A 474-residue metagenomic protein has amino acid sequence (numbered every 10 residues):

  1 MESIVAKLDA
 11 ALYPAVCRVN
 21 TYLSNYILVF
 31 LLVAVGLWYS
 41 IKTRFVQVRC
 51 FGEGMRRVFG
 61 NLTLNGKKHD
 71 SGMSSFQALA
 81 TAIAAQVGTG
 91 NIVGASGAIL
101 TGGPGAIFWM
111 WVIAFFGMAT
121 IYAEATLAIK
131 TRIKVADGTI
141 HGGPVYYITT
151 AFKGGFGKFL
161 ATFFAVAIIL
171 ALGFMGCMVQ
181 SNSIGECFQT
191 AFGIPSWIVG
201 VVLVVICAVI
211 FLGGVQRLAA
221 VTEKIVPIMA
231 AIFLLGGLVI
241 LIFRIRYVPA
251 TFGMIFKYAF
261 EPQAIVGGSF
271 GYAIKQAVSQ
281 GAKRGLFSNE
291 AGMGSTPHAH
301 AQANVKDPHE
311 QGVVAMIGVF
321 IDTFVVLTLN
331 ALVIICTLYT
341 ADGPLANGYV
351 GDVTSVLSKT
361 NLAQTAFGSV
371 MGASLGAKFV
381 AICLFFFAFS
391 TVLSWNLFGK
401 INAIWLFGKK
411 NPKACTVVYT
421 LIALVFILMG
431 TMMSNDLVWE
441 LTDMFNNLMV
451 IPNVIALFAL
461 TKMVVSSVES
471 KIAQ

Functional and structural regions predicted by a protein language model:
M1-T89, I99-A106, G117, L428 (+1 more regions): N-terminal alpha-helical transmembrane segments of multi-pass membrane transport and channel/translocase proteins
L31-W38, K42-M55, F164, S181-F188 (+6 more regions): Membrane-interface loop-to-helix entry segments
Y39-S40, I113-G138, V145, T149-N182 (+3 more regions): Helix-loop-helix module between adjacent transmembrane segments
K42-Q47, N91-A95, L172-I184, C207-V221 (+5 more regions): Transmembrane helix-loop junctions in multi-pass membrane proteins
F45-M73, G97, G103-A106, A119-G155 (+4 more regions): Flexible loop linkers connecting adjacent transmembrane helices in multi-pass alpha-helical membrane transporters
G66-L100, L127-K130, A136-V145, T149-A151 (+2 more regions): Alpha-helical membrane segments and immediately flanking helix-loop junctions that form or couple to the substrate/ion
F116-E124, V201-V215, V226-R246, S279 (+3 more regions): Selective recognition of specific alpha-helical transmembrane segments in multi-pass small-molecule
Y122-R132, L238-M254, P262-Y272, Q302-V305 (+2 more regions): Extracellular/periplasmic helix-exit of transmembrane alpha-helices
